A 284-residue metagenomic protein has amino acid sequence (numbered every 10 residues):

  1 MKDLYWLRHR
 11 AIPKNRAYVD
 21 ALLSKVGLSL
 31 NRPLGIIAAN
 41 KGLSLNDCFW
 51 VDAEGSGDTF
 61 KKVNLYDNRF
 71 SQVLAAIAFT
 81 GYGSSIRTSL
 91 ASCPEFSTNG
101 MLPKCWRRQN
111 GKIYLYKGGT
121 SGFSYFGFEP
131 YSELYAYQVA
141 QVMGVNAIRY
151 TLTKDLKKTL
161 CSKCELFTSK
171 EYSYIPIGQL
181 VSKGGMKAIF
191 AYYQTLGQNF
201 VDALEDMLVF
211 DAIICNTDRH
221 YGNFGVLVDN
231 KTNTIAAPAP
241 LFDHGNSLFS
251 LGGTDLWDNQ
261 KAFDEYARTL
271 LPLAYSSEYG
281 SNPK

Functional and structural regions predicted by a protein language model:
M1-V209, I213-C215, L227-K284: Phosphate/dinucleotide-binding and metal-coordinating scaffold of catalytic cores in nucleotide-dependent enzymes
H220, G225-V228: Conserved protein-kinase catalytic-loop segment immediately C-terminal to the catalytic Asp of the HRD motif
